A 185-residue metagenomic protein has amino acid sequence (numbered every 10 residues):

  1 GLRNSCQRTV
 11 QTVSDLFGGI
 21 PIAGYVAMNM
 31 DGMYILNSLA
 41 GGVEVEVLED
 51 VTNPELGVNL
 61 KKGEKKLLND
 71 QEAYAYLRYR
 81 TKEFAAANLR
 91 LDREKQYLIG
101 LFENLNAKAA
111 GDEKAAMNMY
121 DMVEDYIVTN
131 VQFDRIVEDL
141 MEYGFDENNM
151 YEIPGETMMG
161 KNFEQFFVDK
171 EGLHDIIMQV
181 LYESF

Functional and structural regions predicted by a protein language model:
G1-R3, G19-G24, R80-L89, L105-A110 (+2 more regions): Second-shell loop/turn segments in exported
G1-T9, D15, I35, L89 (+2 more regions): Short N-terminal signal/transit or membrane-insertion segments and the immediately adjacent low-complexity/disordered
R3-Q7, A23-Y25, P54-L56, T129-F133: A short linear-motif detector with a strong N-terminal bias
N4-L39, E94-F102: CE4/NodB-like, metal-dependent polysaccharide N-deacetylase domain that modifies extracellular/periplasmic N-acetylated
S14-G19, S38-V45, K82, I99-A110 (+6 more regions): Sec-exported extracytoplasmic/periplasmic mature domains
G24-A27, A75-Y76, M150-E152: Structural recognition of the beta-strand scaffold that forms the well-ordered cores of secreted hydrolase catalytic
G32-A115, M119: Flexible, polar/acidic helix-loop-strand segments at domain edges
L68, Y120-F185: C-terminal solvent-exposed extensions
